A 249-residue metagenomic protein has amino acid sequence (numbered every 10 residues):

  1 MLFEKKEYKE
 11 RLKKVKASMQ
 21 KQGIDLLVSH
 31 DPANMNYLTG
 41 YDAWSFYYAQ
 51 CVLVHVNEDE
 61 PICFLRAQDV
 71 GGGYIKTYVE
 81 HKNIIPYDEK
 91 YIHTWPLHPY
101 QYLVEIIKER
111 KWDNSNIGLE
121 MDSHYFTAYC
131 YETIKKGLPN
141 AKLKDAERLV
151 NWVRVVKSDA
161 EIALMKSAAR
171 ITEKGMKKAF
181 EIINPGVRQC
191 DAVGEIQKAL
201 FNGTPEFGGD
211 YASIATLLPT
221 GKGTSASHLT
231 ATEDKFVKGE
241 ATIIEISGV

Functional and structural regions predicted by a protein language model:
M1-K174: A composition/biophysics-driven feature that prefers long, compositionally simple stretches
M35-S45, K144-W152, V156, V187-V249: Short catalytic-site patches enriched in acidic/histidine residues that coordinate or position cofactors/metals
K108, P139, S167-K177, E181-R188 (+2 more regions): Generic secondary-structure signature for well-ordered alpha-helical cores
